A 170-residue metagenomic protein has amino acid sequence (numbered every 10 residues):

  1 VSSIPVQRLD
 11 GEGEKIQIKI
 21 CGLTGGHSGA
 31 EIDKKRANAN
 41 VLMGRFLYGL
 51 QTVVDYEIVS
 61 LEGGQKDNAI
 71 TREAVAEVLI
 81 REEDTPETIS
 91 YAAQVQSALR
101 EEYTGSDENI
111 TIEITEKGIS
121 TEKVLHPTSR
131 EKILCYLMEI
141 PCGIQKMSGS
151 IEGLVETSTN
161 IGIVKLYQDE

Functional and structural regions predicted by a protein language model:
V1-E170: Midchain, well-structured core segments that form catalytic/ion-binding scaffolds
